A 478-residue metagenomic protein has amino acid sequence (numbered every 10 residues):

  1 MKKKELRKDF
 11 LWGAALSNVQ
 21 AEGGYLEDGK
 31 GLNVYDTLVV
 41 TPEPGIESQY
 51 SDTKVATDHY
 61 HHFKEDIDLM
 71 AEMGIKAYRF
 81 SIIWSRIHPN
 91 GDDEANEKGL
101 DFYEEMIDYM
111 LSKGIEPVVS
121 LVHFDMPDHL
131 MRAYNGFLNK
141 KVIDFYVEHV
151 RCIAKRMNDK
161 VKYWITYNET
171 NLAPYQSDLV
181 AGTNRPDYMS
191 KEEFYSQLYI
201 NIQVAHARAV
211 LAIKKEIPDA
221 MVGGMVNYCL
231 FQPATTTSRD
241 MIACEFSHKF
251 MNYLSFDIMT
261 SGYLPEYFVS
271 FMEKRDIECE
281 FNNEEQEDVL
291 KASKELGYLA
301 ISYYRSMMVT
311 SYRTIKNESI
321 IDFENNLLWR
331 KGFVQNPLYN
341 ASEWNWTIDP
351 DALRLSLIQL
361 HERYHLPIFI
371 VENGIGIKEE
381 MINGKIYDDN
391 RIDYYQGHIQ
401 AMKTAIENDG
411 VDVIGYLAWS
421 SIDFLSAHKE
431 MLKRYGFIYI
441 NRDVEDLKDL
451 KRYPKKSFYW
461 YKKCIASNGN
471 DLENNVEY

Functional and structural regions predicted by a protein language model:
K2-E47, A71, N90-G91, L100-Y478: Active-site region of glycoside hydrolase catalytic domains
D9-L11, Y60, A77: A common structural microfeature
S48-H62, L138-K140: Active-site mouth loops of central-metabolism enzymes
H59-D68, P89-N90, G99: Internal amphipathic alpha-helical repeat/solenoid segments
H62-I83, S293-L299: Catalytic domains of carbohydrate-active enzymes, especially glycoside hydrolases
I82-A95: Glycine-rich, proline-tolerant flexible connector loops at the mouths of alpha/beta enzymes
